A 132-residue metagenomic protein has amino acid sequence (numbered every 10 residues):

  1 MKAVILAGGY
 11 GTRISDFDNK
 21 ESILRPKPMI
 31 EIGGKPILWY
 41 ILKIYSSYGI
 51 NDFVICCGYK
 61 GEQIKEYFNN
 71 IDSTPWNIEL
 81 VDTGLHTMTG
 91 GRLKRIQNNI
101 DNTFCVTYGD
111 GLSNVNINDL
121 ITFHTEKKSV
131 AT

Functional and structural regions predicted by a protein language model:
M1-I5, S15-F17, I23, E31 (+2 more regions): Conserved N-terminal catalytic core of the sugar/cofactor nucleotidyltransferase
Y10, G109-G111: Active-site metal-binding loops of divalent metal-dependent hydrolases
G11-S15, K127: Glycine-rich "HGGG/HGxG" loop immediately N-terminal to the catalytic nucleophile of the alpha/beta-hydrolase
V115-T132: Conserved donor-nucleotide/metal-binding helix-loop-beta segment in metal-dependent transferases, i.e., the alpha-helix
